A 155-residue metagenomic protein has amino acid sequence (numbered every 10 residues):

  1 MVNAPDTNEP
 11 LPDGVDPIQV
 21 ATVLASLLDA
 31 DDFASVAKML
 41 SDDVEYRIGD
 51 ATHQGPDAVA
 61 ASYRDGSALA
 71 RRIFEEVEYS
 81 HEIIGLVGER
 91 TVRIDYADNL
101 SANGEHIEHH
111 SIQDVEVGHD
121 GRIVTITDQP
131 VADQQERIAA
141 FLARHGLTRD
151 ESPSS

Functional and structural regions predicted by a protein language model:
M1-S155: C-terminal and inter-domain tail/linker signature
